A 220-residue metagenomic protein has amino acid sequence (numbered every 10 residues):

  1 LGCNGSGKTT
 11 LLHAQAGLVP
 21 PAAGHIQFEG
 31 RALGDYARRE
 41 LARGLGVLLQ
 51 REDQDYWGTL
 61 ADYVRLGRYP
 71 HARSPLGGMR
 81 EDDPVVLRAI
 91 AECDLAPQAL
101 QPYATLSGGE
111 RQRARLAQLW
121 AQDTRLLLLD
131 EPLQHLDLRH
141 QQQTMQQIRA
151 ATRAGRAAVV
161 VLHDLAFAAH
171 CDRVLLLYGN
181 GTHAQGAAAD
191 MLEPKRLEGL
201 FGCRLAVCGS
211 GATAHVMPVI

Functional and structural regions predicted by a protein language model:
A16: Helix-to-loop junction immediately C-terminal to a conserved catalytic motif
G24-A32, L41: Conserved ABC transporter NBD signature motif
R65, R80-Q98: Conserved ABC ATPase "signature" region
P102-L106, E110: Conserved ABC ATPase signature
L127-E131: Catalytic Walker B motif of ABC-type/P-loop ATPase nucleotide-binding domains
C171-A187: H-loop (His-switch) and adjacent beta-strand-loop-beta switch element of ABC-type ATPase nucleotide-binding domains
E198-I220: ABC ATPase nucleotide-binding domains
